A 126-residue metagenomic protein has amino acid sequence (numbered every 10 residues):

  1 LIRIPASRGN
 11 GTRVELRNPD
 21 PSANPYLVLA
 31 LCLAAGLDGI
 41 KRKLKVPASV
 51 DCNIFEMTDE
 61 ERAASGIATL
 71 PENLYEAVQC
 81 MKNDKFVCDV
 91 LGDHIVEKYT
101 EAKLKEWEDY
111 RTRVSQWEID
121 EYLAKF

Functional and structural regions predicted by a protein language model:
L1-F126: Catalytic-core signal marking the mid-to-C-terminal active-site face
